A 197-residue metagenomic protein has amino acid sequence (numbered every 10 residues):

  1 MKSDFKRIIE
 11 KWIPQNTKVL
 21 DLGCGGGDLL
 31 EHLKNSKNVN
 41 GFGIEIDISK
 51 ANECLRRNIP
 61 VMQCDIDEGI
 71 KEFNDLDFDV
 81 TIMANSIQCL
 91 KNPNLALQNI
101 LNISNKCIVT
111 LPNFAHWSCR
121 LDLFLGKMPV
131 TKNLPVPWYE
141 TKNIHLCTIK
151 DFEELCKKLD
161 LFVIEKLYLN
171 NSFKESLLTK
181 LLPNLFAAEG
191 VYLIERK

Functional and structural regions predicted by a protein language model:
M1-N16: Conserved alpha-helix/loop element of class I SAM-dependent methyltransferases that forms part of the SAM/SAH-binding
G23-G25: Class I SAM-dependent methyltransferase "Motif I" SAM/SAH-binding loop
G27-E31: Glycine-rich SAM-binding Motif I of class I
H32-G69: Class I SAM-dependent methyltransferase SAM/SAH-binding core
G69-D75: Short conserved loop adjoining the S-adenosyl-L-methionine
V80-K91: A short SAM/SAH-binding and catalytic strip from SAM-dependent methyltransferases
N94-N102, K106-K197: S-adenosyl-L-methionine-dependent methyltransferase catalytic module, highlighting the catalytic core
